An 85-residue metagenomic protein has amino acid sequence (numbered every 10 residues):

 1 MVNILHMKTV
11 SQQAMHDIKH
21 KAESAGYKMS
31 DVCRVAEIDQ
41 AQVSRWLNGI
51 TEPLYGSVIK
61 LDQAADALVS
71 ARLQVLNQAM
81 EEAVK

Functional and structural regions predicted by a protein language model:
M1-G26, D62: A short, Lys/Arg-rich alpha-helix, primarily the initiator
M1-V10, A71, L76-K85: N-terminal flexible/basic segments that precede or flank functional cores
D17, K28, L54-S57: Residues that mark the N-terminal boundary/hinge immediately upstream of a DNA-recognition element
S24-Y27, I38, D66-A67, E81 (+1 more regions): Short stretches within intrinsically disordered, low-complexity N-terminal or propeptide regions
G26-S44: Short alpha-helical DNA-recognition segment
Y55-Q74: DNA major-groove recognition helix of helix-turn-helix/homeodomain DNA-binding modules
